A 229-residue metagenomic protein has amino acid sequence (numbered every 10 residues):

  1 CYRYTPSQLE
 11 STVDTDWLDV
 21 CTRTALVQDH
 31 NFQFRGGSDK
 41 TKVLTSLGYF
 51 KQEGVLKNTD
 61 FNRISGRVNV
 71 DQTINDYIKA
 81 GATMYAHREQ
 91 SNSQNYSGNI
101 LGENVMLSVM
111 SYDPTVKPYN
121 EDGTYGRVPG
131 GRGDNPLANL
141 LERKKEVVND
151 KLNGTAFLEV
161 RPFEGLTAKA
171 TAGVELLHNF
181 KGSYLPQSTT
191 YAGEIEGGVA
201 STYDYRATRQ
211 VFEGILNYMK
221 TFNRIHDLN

Functional and structural regions predicted by a protein language model:
C1-D14, T24, G54-T59, S65-K151 (+1 more regions): Surface-exposed loop/interface segments of Gram-negative outer-membrane beta-barrel transport/assembly proteins
W17-D19: Surface-exposed cleft-lining segments at the edges of enzyme active sites
C21, D29-K51, V55, R67-T73 (+1 more regions): Predominantly transmembrane beta-strands of Gram-negative outer membrane beta-barrel pores used for transport
N31-F32, T155-F157, L176, T202: Short secondary-structure capping/turn segments at boundaries of alpha-helices and beta-strands
Q33-R35, S46, N69, T155-F157 (+2 more regions): Outer-membrane beta-barrel architecture
G165: Active-site and adjacent substrate-binding regions of carbohydrate-active enzymes
